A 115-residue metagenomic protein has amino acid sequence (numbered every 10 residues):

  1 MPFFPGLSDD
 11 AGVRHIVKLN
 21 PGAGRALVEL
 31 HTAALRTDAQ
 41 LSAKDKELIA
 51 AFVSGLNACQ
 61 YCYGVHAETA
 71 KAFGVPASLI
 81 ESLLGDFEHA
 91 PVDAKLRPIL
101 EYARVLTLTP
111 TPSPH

Functional and structural regions predicted by a protein language model:
M1-H115: Hydrophobic alpha-helical segments
